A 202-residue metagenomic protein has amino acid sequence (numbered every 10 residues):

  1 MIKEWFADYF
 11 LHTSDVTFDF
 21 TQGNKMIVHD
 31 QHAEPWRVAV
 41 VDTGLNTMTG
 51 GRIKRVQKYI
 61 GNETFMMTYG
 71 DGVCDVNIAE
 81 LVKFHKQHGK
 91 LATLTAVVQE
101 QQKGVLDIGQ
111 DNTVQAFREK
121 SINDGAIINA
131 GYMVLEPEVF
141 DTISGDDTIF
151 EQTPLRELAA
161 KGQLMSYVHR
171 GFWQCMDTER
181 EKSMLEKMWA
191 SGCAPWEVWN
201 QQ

Functional and structural regions predicted by a protein language model:
M1-Y69, E80, T178: Conserved N-terminal catalytic core of the sugar/cofactor nucleotidyltransferase
I2, V56, D71, H85 (+3 more regions): Residue-level signal for inorganic ion chemistry
A33-P35, Q87, G109, K161: Short, well-ordered coil/turn elements that cap or connect secondary structure elements
V38, F65, A92-T93, L164: Hydrophobic/aromatic residues located in beta-strands of well-ordered beta-sheets within soluble catalytic
N46-T47, V98-E100: Short beta->alpha connector loops
T47-M48, V105-E119: Acidic/His-rich active-site region of diverse nucleotide-sugar glycosyltransferases
T64-M66, V73, N77-K86, Q99-Q101 (+1 more regions): Catalytic-core segments of class I nucleotidyltransferases/pyrophosphorylases that form NMP-activated intermediates
H88-V98: A short, conserved acidic/glycine-rich loop-to-beta-strand motif that forms the donor nucleotide-sugar/metal
